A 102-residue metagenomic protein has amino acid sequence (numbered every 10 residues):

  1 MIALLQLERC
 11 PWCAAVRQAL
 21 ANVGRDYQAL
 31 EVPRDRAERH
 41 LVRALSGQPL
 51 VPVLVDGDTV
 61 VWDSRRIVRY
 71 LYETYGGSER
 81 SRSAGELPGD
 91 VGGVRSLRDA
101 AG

Functional and structural regions predicted by a protein language model:
M1-E8, A14-G102: GST-like domain detector, emphasizing the conserved glutathione-binding G-site in the N-terminal thioredoxin-like
